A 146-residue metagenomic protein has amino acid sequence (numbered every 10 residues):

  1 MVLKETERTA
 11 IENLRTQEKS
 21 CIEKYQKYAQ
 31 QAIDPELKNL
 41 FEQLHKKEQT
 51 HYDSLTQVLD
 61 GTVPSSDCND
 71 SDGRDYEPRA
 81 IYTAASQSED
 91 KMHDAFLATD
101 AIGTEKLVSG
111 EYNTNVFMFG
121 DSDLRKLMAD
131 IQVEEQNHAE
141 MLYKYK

Functional and structural regions predicted by a protein language model:
M1-R8, G61-A95: Membrane-interacting alpha-helical segments
E7, E36-L37, L124: Single-residue recognition of alpha-helix capping/boundary positions
A10-Q30, R79-D130, E134: Acidic/histidine-rich alpha-helical segments that form the ligand environment of transition-metal centers
P35-D75, Q136-K146: Conserved alpha-helical segments that form or flank metal/cofactor-binding pockets of metalloenzymes
